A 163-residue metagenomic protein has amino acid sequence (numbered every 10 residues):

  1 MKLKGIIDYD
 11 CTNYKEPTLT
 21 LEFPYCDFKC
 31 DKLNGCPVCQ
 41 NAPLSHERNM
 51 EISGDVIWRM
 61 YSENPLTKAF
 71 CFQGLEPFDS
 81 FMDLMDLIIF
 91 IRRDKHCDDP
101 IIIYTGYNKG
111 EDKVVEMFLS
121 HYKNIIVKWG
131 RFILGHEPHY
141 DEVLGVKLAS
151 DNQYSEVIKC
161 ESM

Functional and structural regions predicted by a protein language model:
K4-G5, Y9-I52: Canonical Radical SAM [4Fe-4S] cluster-binding loop centered on the CxxxCxxC motif and its immediate flanking residues
Y14-K15, S62-L66, S120-Y122: Flexible, charged surface loops at secondary-structure boundaries
T18-T20, A69-C71, P100-I102, I126: Structural preference for beta-strand elements that scaffold enzyme active sites
E22, Q73-L75, I102-G106, G130: A cross-family glycoside hydrolase active-site/sugar-binding cleft signature
G35, L66, C97, Y122-K123: Short loop/turn motifs at secondary-structure junctions
L44-R59, F78-H121: Canonical radical SAM enzyme core domain
L66-I91, I133, E137-G145, S155-K159: Conserved glycine-rich "GG(E/T)P / GGGxP" loop and the immediately following alpha-helix in the radical SAM core
D112-K113, L119, I125-M163: Classical nucleotidyltransferase
